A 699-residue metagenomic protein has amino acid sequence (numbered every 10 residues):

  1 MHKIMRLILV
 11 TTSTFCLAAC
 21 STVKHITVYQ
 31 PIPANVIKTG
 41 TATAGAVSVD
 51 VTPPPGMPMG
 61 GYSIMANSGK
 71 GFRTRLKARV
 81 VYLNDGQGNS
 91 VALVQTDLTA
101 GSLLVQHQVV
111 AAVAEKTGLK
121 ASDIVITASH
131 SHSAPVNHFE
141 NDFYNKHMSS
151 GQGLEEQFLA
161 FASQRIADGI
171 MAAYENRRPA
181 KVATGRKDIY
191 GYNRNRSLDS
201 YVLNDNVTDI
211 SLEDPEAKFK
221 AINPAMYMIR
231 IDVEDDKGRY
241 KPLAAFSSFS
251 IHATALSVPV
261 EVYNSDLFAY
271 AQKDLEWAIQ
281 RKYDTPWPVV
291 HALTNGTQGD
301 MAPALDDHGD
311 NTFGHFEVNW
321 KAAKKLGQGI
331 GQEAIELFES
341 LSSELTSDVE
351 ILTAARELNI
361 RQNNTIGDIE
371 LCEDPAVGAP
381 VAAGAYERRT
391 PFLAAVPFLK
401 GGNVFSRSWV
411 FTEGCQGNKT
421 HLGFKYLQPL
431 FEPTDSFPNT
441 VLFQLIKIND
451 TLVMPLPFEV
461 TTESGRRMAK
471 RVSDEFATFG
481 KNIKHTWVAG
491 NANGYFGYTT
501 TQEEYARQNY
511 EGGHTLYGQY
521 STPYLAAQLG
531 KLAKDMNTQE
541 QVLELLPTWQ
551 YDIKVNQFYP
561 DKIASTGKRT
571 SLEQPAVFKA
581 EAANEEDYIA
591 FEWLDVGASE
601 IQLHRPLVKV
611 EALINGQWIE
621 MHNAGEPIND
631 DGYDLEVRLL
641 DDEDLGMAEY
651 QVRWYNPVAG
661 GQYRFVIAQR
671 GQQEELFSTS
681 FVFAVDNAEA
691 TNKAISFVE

Functional and structural regions predicted by a protein language model:
M1-L9: Bacterial N-terminal signal peptides that target proteins for export
I8-C16: Bacterial N-terminal signal peptides
S21-E699: Non-catalytic substrate/cofactor recognition surfaces at enzyme active-site rims
